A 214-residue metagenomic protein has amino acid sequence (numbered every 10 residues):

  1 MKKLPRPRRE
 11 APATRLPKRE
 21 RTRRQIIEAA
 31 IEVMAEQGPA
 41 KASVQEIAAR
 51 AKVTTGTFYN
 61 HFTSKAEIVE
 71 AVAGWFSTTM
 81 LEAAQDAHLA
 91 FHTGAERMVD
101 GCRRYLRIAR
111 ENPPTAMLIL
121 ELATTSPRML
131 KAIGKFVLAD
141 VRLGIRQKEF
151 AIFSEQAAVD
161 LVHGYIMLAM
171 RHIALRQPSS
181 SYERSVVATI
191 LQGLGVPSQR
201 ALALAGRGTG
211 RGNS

Functional and structural regions predicted by a protein language model:
M1-E10, R107, A139-Q147, L175-S214: C-terminal peripheral helix-coil segments that are non-catalytic and often amphipathic
R15, G38-K41, F150-F153: Short, charged helix-capping/linker segments at alpha-helix termini
R19-I31, I47-A48, I68, V72-M80 (+1 more regions): Generic hydrophobic, amphipathic alpha-helix propensity
Q25, V33-E67, A71: Helix-turn-helix
E36-A40, N112, Q147: Short coil/turn segments at alpha/beta junctions that flank glycine-rich nucleotide-binding fingerprints
E67, A71, T78, E82-P114 (+4 more regions): Hydrophobic alpha-helical connector segments
L81, D100, L122-R171: Amphipathic alpha-helical packing segments from all-alpha helical-bundle domains
D100-P127, G134, L138-A139, A203-G208: Amphipathic alpha-helical segments used for helix-helix packing
